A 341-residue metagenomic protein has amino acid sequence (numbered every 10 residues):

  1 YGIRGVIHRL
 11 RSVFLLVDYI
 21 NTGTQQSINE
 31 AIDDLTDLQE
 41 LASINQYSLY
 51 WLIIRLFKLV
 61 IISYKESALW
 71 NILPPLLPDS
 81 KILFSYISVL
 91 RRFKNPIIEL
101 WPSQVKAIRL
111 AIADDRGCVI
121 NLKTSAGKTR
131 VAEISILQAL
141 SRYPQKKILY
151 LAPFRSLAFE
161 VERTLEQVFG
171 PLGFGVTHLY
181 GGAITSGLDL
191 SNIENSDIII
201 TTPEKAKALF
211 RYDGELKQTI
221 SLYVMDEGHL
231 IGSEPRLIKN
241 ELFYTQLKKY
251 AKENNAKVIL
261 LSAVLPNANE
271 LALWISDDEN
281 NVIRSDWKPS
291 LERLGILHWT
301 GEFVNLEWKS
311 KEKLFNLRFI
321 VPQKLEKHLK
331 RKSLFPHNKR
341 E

Functional and structural regions predicted by a protein language model:
Y1-S85: N-terminal accessory nucleic-acid engagement/regulatory domains that precede and modulate ATP-driven motor cores
Y1-V6, L83-V89, P322-H337: N-terminal capping/interface segment
K81-Q104: N-terminal pre-Walker A segment at the start of P-loop NTPase domains
I82-Y86, T219, E270, L291: Exposed alpha-helical structural elements
V89-R92, L110, W274, G295: Residues that form generic nucleotide/phosphate-binding pockets
I97-K249, K257-S262, A272-S276, N280-D286: Conserved P-loop/Walker A NTP-binding site and adjacent catalytic elements of P-loop NTPases
T245, K257-E341: Conserved interdomain linker/interface between the two RecA-like ATPase lobes of SF2 helicase motors
